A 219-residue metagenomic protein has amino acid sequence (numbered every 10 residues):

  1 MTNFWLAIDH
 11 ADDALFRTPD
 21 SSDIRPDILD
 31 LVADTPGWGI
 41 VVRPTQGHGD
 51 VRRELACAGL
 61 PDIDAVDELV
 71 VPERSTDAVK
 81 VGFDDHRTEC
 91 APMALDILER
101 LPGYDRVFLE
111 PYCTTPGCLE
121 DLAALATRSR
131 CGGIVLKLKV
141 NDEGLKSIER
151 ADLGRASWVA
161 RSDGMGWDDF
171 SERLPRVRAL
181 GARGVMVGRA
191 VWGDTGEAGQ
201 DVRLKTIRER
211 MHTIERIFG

Functional and structural regions predicted by a protein language model:
M1-C90, G132, W167-G184, R189-G219: Alpha/beta catalytic barrel-like cores
D34-T35, R100, R128-S129, A151 (+1 more regions): Alpha-helix C-cap/termination motif
V41-R43, E68, A78-M93, F108 (+2 more regions): Catalytic beta/alpha-barrel core
R53-E68, P92-F108, E120, L145-G164 (+1 more regions): Alpha-helix-loop-beta-strand connector modules within alpha/beta enzyme cores
E110-Y112: Long, charge-dense
N141-V187: Glycine/small-residue-rich hydrophobic helix-like segments
